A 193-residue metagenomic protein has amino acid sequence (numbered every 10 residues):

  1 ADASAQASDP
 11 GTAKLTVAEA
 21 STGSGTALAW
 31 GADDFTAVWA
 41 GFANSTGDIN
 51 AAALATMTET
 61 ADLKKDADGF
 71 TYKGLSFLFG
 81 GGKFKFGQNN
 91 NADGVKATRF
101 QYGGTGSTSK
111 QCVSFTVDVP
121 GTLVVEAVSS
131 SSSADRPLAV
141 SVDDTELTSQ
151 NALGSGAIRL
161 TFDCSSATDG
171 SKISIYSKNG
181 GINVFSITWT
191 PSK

Functional and structural regions predicted by a protein language model:
A1, V119-G121, T168-S171: Short tyrosine-centred short linear motifs in exposed loops/low-complexity segments
D2-P10, G180-I182: Short, exposed coil/turn segments at beta-strand boundaries within extracellular/luminal domains
D9-E19: C-terminal edge beta-strand
V17-T22, K193: Extracellular interdomain linker/stem segments of modular secreted and single-pass surface proteins
G25-T71, S130-K193: Terminal, low-complexity interaction segments
D68-F77, F84: Eukaryotic nuclear macromolecular-assembly scaffolds and interaction domains used across chromosome biology and nuclear
G82, F86-T122, S133-D135, A157-L160 (+1 more regions): Short beta-strands within extracellular/lumenal beta-sheet-rich domains
V124-V128: Short edge beta-strand/loop segments characteristic of extracellular beta-sandwich folds
